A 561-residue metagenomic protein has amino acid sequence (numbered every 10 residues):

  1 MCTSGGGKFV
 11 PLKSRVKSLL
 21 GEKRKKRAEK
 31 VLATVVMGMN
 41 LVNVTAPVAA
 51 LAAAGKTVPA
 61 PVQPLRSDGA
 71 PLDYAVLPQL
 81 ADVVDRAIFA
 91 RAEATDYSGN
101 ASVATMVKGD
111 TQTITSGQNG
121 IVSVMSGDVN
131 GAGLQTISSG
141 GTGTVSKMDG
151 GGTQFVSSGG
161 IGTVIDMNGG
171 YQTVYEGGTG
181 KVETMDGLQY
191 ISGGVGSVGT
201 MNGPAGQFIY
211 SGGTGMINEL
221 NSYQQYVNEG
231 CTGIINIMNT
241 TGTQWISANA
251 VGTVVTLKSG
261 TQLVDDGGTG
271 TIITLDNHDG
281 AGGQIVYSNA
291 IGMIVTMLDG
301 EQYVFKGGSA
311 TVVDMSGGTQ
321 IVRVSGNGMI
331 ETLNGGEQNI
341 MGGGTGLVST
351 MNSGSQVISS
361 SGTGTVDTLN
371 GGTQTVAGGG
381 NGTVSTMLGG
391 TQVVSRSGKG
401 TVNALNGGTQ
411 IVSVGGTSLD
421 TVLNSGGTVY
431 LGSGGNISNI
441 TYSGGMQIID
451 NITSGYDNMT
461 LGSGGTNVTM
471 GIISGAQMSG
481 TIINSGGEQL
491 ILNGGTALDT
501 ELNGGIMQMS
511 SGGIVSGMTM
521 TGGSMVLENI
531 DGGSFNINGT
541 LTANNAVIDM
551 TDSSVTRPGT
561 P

Functional and structural regions predicted by a protein language model:
M1-V62: Hydrophobic topogenic segments
A52-P561: Long, low-complexity, polar and repeat-rich extracellular regions of very large Gram-negative surface proteins
